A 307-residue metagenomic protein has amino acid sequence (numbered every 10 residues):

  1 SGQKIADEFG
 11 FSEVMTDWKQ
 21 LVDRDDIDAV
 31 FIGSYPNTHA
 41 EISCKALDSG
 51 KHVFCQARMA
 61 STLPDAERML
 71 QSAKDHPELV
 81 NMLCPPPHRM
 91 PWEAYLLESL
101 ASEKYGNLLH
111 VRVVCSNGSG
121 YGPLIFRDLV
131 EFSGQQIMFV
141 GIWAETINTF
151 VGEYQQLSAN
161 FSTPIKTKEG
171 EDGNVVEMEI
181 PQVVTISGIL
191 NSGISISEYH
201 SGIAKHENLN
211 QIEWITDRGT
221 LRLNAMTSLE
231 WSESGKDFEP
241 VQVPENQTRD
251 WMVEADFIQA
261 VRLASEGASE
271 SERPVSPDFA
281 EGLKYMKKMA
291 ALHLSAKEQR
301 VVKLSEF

Functional and structural regions predicted by a protein language model:
K4-S72: Beta-loop-alpha module in the N-terminal Rossmann-like domain of NAD(P)-dependent dehydrogenases, especially those
M15, C55-Q56, N81-L83, E198 (+1 more regions): Hydrophobic residues in well-ordered beta-strands that form the structural core
A29-F31, E67, K74-D75, L79 (+1 more regions): C-terminal helix-rich "cap/oligomerization" subdomain common to oxidoreductases
N37, F54, A60-L124: A contiguous active-site-proximal alpha/beta segment in oxidoreductase catalytic domains
G50, P77-E78, E103, G193 (+1 more regions): Glycine-centered short loops/turns at secondary-structure junctions
P123-H206, A280: Rossmann-like dinucleotide-binding domain that binds NAD(P)(H)
V176-I180, N191-D256: NAD(P)-dinucleotide binding in Rossmann-like oxidoreductases
